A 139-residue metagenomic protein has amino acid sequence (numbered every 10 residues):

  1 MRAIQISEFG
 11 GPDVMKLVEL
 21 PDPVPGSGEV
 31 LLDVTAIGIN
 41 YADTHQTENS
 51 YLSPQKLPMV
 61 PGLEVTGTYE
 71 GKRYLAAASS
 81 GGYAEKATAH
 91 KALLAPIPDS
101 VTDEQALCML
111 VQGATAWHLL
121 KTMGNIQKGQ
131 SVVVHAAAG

Functional and structural regions predicted by a protein language model:
A3-I6, Y74: A short beta-strand micro-motif
G10-L17, S27, Y41-D43, A84: Short N-terminal binding/cap micro-motifs at the start of the first secondary-structure element
P12-V18, S50-Y51, A114-W117: Short gly/ser/thr-rich secondary-structure transition/capping motifs
P21-I39, E48-G81, T88: Glycine-rich beta-strand-centered segment in the early N-terminal region that forms part of a ligand/cofactor-binding
K56, L63, R73-A137: NAD(P)H dinucleotide-binding glycine-rich loop of Rossmann-like/cofactor-binding domains, especially the beta1-alpha1
